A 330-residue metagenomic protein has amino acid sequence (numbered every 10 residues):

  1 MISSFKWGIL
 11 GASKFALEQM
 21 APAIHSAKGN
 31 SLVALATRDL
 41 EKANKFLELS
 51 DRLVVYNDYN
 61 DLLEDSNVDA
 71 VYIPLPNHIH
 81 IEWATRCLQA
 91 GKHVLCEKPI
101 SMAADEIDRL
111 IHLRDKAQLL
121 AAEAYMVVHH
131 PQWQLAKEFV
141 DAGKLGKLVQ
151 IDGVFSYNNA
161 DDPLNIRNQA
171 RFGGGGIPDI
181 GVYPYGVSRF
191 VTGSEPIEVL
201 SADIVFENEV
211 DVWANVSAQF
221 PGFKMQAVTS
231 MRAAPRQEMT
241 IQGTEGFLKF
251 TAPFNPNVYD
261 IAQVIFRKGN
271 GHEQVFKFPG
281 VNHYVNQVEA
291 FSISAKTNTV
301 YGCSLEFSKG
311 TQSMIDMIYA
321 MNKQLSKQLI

Functional and structural regions predicted by a protein language model:
M1, I9, N30, A70-Y72 (+2 more regions): C-terminal helix-rich "cap/oligomerization" subdomain common to oxidoreductases
M1-S50, S292, Q324-K327: N-terminal Rossmann-like dinucleotide-binding module
S50-H112: Beta-loop-alpha module in the N-terminal Rossmann-like domain of NAD(P)-dependent dehydrogenases, especially those
N57, C96, A121-E123, F250: Hydrophobic residues in well-ordered beta-strands that form the structural core
R109-M126, K147-V149: Rossmann-fold dehydrogenase core element
V127-V199: Predominantly a Rossmann-like dinucleotide-binding segment in NAD(P)-dependent oxidoreductases
Y185-N257, V288-T297: Contiguous beta-strand/loop segments that form the cofactor/metal-binding neighborhood of enzyme cores
